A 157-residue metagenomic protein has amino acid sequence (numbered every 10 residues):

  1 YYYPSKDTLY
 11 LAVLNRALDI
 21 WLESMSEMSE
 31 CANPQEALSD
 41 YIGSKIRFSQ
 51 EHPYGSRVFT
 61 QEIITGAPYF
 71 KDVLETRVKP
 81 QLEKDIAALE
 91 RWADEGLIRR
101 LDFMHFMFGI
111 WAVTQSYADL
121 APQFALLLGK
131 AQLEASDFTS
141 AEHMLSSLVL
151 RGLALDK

Functional and structural regions predicted by a protein language model:
Y1-P4, A12: Base-recognition residues in the alpha-helical recognition helix of bacterial helix-turn-helix
T8-M28, E36, D40-R47, D72-A87: Alpha-helical structural segments
L22, S39-I42, M107, T139-S146 (+1 more regions): Short, amphipathic alpha-helical "lid/cap" segments that border enzyme active or binding sites
S26-R57, E95, R100-I110: Hydrophobic alpha-helical connector segments
R47, E51, K79, E83-R99 (+1 more regions): C-terminal peripheral helix-coil segments that are non-catalytic and often amphipathic
Q50-D72, L120-L128: Amphipathic alpha-helical segments used for helix-helix packing
V58-E62, T76, G109, V113: Short acidic/histidine-centered micro-motifs embedded in hydrophobic/aromatic stretches that mark compact functional
